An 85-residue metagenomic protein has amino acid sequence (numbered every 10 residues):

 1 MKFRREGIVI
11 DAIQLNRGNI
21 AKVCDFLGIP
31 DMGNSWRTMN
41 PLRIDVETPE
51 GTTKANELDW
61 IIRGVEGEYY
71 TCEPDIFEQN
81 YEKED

Functional and structural regions predicted by a protein language model:
M1-P49: N-terminal domain-onset segments
E50-D85: Short, compact, well-ordered microdomains
